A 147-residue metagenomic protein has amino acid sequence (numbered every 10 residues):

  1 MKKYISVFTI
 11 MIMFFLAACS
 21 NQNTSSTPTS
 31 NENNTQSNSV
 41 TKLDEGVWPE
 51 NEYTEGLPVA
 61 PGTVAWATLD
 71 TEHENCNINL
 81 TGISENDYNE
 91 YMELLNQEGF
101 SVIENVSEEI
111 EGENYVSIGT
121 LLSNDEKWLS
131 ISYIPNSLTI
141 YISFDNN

Functional and structural regions predicted by a protein language model:
M1-Y4: Positively charged n-region of N-terminal signal peptides that target proteins for export
M11-I12: Repetitive helical segments and hydrophobic/amphipathic motifs
F15-A18: C-terminal motif of bacterial Sec signal peptides marking the signal peptidase cleavage site
S20-N147: An acidic-aromatic pocket/loop used at catalytic or ligand-binding sites
